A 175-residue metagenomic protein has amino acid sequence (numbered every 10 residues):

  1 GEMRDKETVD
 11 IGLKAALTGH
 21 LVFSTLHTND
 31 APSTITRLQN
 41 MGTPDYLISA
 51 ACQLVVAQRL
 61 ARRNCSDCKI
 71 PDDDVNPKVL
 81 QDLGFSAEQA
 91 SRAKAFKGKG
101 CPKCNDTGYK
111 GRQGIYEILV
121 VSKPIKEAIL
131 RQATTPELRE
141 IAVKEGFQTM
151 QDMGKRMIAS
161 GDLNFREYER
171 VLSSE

Functional and structural regions predicted by a protein language model:
G1-E175: Short, flexible helix-loop junctions that flank or precede catalytic/ligand sites
